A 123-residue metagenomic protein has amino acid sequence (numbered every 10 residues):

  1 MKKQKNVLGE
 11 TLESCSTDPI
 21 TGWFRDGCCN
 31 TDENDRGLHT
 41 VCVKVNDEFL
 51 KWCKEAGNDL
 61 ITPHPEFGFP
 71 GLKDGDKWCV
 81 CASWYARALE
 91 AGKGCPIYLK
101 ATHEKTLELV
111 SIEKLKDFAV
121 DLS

Functional and structural regions predicted by a protein language model:
M1-E48, A119-D121: Extended boundary segments
K44-D59: Short, basic/aromatic beta-hairpin or loop at an interaction surface
I61-G68: Short alpha-helix capping/helix-loop boundary micro-motifs
Y85-E108: Short, compositionally biased
H103-S123: Glycine- and charge-enriched low-complexity intrinsically disordered segments
